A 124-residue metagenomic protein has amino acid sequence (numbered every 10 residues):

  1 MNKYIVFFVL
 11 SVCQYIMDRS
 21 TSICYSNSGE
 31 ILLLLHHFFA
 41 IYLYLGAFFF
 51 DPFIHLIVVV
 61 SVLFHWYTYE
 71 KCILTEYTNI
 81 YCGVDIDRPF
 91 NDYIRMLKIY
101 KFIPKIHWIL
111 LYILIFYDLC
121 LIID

Functional and structural regions predicted by a protein language model:
M1-N2, A47-I54: Transmembrane helix interruption/hinge and helix-loop junction motifs
Y4-M17, I109-I122: Hydrophobic core of alpha-helical transmembrane segments in multi-pass integral membrane proteins
C13-R19, V59-Y77: Transmembrane alpha-helical segments that form the membrane-embedded catalytic/substrate-channel core of multi-pass
Y15-C24, F49, Y69-E70, L119-D124: Juxtamembrane "helix-exit" motif on the non-cytosolic side of transmembrane helices
S20-L34, F49, L97-F102: Short, amphipathic, aromatic/basic-enriched membrane-interface segments that mark the entry/exit of transmembrane
L33-Y44, P104-Y117: Core segments of transmembrane alpha-helices that mediate helix-helix packing or line hydrophobic substrate/ligand
T68-I103: Membrane-proximal soluble regions of multi-pass membrane proteins
